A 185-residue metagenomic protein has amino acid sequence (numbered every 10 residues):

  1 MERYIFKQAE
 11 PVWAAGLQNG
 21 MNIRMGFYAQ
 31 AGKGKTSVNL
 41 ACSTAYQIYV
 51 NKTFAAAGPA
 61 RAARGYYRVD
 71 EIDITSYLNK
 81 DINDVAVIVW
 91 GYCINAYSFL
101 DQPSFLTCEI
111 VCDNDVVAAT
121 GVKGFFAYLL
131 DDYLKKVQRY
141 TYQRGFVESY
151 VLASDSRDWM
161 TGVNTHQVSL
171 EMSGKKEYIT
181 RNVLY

Functional and structural regions predicted by a protein language model:
M1-A56, Y77-K175, I179, L184: Beta-strand-rich recognition domains
V50-E71: Solvent-exposed beta-strand/loop surfaces of large extracellular or lumenal domains
Y66-I82: A surface-exposed beta-strand-loop module
